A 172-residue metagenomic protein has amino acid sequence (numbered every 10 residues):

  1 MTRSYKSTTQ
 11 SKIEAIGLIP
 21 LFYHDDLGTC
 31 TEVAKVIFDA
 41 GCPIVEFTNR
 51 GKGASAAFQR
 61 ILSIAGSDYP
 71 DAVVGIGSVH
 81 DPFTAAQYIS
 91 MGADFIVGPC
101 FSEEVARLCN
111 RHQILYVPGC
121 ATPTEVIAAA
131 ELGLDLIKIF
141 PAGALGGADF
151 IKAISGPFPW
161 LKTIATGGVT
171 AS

Functional and structural regions predicted by a protein language model:
M1-M91, R111, W160, S172: Conserved N-terminal beta1-alpha1 strand-loop-helix module at the mouth
C30, A54, F58, S102 (+2 more regions): Aromatic/hydrophobic pocket-lining residues that form the small-molecule binding cavity in soluble enzyme cores
V33, D81-M91, T124-G133, D149 (+2 more regions): Catalytic cores of alpha/beta
P43, D94, D135: Short acidic/polar active-site loop segments enriched in Thr and Asp
N49-R50, V79, C100-S102, A121-T122 (+2 more regions): Short, ordered loop/turn segments at secondary-structure junctions
F83-E125, A129: Hydrophobic, well-structured mid-protein blocks that either form specific transmembrane helices
E103, D135-S172: Active-site/ligand-binding-proximal alpha/beta "capping" segment
